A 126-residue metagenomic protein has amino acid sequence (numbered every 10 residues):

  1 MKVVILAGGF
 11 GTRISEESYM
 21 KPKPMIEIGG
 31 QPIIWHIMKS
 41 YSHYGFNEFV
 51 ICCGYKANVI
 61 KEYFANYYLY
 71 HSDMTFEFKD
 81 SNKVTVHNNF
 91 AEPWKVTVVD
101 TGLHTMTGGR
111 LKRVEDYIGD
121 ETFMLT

Functional and structural regions predicted by a protein language model:
M1-E62, Y67: N-terminal glycine-rich phosphate-binding loop and ensuing alpha1 helix
K61-T126: Conserved beta-loop-beta/alpha segment of the NTase-like Rossmann-fold superfamily that binds/positions NTPs
